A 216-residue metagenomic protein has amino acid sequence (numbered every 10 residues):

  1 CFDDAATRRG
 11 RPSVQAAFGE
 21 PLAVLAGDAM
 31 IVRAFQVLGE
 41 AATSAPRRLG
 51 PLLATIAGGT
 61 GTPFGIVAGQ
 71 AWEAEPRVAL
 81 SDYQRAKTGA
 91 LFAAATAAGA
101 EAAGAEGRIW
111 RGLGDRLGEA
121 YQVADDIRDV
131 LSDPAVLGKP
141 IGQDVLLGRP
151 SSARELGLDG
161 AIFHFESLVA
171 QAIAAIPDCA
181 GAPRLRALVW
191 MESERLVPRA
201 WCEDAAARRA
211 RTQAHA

Functional and structural regions predicted by a protein language model:
C1-A216: All-alpha prenyltransferase/terpene-synthase fold signal
